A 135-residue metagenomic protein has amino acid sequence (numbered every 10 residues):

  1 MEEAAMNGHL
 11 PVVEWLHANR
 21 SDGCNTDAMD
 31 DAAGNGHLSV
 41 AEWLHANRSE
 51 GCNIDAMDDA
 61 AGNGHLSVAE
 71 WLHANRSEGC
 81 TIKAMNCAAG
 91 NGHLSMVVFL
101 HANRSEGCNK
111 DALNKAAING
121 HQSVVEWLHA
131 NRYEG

Functional and structural regions predicted by a protein language model:
M1-A5, H9-V12, N131-G135: Low-complexity/repetitive intrinsically disordered segments
E14-D22, E42-E50, E70-E78, V98-E106 (+1 more regions): Ankyrin repeat domain, specifically the short helix-to-loop turn at the C-terminus of the second helix of each repeat
